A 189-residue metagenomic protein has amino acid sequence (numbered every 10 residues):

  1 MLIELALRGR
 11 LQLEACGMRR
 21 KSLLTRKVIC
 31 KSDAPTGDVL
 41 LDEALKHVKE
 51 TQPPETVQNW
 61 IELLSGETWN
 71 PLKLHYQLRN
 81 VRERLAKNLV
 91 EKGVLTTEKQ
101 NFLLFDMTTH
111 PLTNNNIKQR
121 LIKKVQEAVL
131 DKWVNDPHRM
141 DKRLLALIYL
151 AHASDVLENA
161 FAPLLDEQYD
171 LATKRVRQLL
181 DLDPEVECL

Functional and structural regions predicted by a protein language model:
M1-C188: Donor-sugar nucleotide-binding helix/loop cap in glycosyltransferases
